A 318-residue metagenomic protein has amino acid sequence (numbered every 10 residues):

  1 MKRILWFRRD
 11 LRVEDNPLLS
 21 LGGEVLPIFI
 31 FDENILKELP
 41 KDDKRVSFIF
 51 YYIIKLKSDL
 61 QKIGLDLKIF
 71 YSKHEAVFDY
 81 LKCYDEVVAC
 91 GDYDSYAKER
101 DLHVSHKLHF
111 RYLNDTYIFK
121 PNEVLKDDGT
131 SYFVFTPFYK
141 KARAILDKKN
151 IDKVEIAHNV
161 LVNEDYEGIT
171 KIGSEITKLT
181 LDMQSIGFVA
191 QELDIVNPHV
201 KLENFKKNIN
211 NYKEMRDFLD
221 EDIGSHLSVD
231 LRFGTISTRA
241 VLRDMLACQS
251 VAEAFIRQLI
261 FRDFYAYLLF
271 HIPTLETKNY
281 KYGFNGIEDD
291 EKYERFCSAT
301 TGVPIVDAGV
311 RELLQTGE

Functional and structural regions predicted by a protein language model:
M1-N150, V251, R311-L314: Trp/Phe/Arg-rich N-terminal binding region typifying the photolyase-homology
R9-L11, G91-Y93, N114, Y139 (+5 more regions): Short, flexible loop/turn elements at secondary-structure junctions
L18, Y52, L56, P198-K201 (+4 more regions): Alpha-helical packing segments of well-folded alpha/beta enzyme cores
D43-S47, E192, F296: Charge-dense, low-complexity intrinsically disordered segments
P137-G283: Glycine/tryptophan-enriched, flexible segments
A266, R295-E318: C-terminal substrate/ligand-recognition segments
P273-P304: Alpha-helical cores of eukaryotic small-GTPase signaling modules
